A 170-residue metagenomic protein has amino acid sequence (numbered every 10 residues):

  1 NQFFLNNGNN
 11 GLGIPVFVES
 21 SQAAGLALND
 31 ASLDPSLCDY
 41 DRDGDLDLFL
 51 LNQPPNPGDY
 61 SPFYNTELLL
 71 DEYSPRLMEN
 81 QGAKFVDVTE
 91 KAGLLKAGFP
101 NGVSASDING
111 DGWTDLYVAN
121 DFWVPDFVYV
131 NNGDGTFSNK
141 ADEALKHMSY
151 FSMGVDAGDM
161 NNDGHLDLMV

Functional and structural regions predicted by a protein language model:
N1-V170: Beta-propeller-forming repeat regions
